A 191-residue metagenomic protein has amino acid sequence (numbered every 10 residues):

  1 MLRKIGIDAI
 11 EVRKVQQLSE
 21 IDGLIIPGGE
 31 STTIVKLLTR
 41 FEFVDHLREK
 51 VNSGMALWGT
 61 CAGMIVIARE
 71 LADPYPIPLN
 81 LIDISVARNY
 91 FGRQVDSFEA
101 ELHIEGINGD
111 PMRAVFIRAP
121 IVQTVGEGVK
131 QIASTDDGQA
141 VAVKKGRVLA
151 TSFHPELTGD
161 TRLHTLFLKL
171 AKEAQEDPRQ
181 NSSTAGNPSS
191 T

Functional and structural regions predicted by a protein language model:
M1-K50, T161-T165, K169-T191: N-terminal beta1-alpha1 cap of cysteine-dependent amidohydrolase-like domains
A9-I10, L57, V148: Hydrophobic anchor at the start of a short beta-strand that flanks the dinucleotide cofactor-binding loop
S19-I21, A68, G106: Short secondary-structure boundary/hinge segments and terminal tails
I21, S53-M55, P76-I77, P111-M112 (+2 more regions): Short coil/turn connectors at secondary-structure junctions
I26, G59, T151: Redox-cofactor binding/interface segments in oxidoreductases and associated redox assembly factors
E30-H103: Cysteine-nucleophile active-site neighborhood
R88-T191: Amide-donor transfer/coupling interface in amidating biosynthetic enzymes
